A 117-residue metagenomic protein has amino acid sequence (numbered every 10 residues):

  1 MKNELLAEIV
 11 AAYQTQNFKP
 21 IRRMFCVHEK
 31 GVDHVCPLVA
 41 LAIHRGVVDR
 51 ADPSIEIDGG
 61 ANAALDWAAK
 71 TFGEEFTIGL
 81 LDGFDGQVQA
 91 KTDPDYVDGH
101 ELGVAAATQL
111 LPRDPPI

Functional and structural regions predicted by a protein language model:
M1-V35, L41-I117: Domain-length accessory/inserted modules outside core catalytic folds
